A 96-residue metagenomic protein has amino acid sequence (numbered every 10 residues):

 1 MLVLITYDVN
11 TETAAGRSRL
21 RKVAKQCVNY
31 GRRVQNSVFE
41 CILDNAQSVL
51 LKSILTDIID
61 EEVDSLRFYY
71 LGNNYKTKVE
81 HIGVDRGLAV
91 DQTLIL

Functional and structural regions predicted by a protein language model:
M1-V34, V38, I42, A46-Q47: Extended, hydrophobic alpha-helical segments
T6, T11-T13, T56, T77 (+1 more regions): Residue-identity detector for threonine
A15, V49-L51, K78: Short acidic, gly/pro-rich beta-turn/loop elements at beta-sheet edges and active-site/ligand-binding grooves
K25-V28, K52-D57, E80-I82: Intrinsically disordered, low-complexity boundary segments flanking structured domains
Q35-S65, Y70-G72: Short, intrinsically disordered low-complexity segments
I58-E61, S65, V79-D91, I95-L96: Terminal, non-globular segments
Y70-E80: Short, highly charge-biased, low-complexity peptide segments
